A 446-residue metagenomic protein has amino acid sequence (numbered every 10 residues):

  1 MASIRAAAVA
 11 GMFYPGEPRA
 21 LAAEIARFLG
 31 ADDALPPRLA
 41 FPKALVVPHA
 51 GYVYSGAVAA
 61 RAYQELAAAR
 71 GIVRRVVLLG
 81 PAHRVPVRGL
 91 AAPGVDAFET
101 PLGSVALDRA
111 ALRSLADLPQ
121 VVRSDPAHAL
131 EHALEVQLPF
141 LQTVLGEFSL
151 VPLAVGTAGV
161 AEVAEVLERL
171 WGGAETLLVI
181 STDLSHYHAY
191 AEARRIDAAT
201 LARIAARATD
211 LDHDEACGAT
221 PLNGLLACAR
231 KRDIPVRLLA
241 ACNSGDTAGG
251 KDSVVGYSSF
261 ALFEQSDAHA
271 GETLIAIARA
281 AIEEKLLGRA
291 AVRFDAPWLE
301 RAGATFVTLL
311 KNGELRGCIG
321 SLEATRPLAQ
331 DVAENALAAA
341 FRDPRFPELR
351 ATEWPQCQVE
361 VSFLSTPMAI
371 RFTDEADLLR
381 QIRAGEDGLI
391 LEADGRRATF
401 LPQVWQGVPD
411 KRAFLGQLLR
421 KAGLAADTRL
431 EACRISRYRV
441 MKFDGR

Functional and structural regions predicted by a protein language model:
A2-A248, A261, G271, R289: Active-site histidine-anchored catalytic micro-motif
E17, F41-L45, R75, G256 (+4 more regions): A generic secondary-structure signal marking the coil-to-beta-strand transition
E175, D233, D252-S259, Q356-Q358 (+1 more regions): Active-site lining segments that contact anionic ligands and/or coordinate catalytic metals
A191-R194, K251, T366-I370: Short glycine/threonine-rich loop-to-helix capping motif typified by GTGT followed within a few residues by an Asp-Pro
S244-S253, L349, A426-T428: Short proline/glycine-enriched turn/loop segments at secondary-structure junctions
D246-S266, Y438-R446: Short, basic/aromatic-enriched C-terminal tail that caps enzymatic domains
S266-R446: Basic nucleic-acid-binding interfaces
